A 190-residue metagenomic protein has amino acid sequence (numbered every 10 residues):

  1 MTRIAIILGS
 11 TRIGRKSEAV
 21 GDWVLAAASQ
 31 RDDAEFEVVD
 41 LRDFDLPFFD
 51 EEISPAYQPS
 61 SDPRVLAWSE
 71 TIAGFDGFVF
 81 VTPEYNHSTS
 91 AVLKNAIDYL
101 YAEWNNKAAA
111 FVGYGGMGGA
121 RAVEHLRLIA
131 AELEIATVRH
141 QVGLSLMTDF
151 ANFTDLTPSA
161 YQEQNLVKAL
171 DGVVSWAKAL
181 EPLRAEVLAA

Functional and structural regions predicted by a protein language model:
M1-T82, H87-K94, L156-S175, L180-A190: N-terminal beta1-alpha1-beta2 submodule of the flavodoxin-like/Rossmannoid cofactor-binding fold
R12-R15, S60, Y101-W104, G118 (+1 more regions): Short coil/turn residues that cap or connect secondary-structure elements
G21, L93, I97, V123 (+1 more regions): Short-chain dehydrogenase/reductase
W23-R31, Y99, E103, I129: Alpha-helical structural signal in soluble globular domains
T82-N86, L100-Y101, G113-G116: Generic secondary-structure microfeatures
S88-N106: Rossmann-fold NAD(P) dinucleotide-binding segment
L100, W104, A130-E134, V174-A177 (+1 more regions): Short, well-ordered alpha-helical segments in soluble proteins
N105-A151, A160-N165: Short, glycine-/small-residue-rich phosphate/pyrophosphate-handling segment
